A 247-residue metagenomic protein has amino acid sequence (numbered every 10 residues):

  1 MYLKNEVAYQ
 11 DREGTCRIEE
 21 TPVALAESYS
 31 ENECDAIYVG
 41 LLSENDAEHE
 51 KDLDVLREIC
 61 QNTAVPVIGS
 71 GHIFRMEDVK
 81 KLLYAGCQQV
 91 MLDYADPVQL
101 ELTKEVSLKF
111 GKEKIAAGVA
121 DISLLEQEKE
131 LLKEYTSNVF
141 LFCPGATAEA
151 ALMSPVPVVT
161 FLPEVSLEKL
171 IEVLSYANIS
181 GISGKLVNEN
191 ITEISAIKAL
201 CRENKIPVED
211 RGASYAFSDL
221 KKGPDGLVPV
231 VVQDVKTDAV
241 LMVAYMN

Functional and structural regions predicted by a protein language model:
M1-V65, F74-E77, E113-A117, D121-V139 (+1 more regions): Conserved N-terminal beta1-alpha1 strand-loop-helix module at the mouth
A24, D54-E58, K81, E101 (+5 more regions): Alpha-helical scaffolding segments of alpha/beta enzyme cores, especially the outer helices of TIM-barrel or partial
Y38-V39, Q89-L92, A116, V139-F142 (+1 more regions): Conserved beta-strand positions in the central sheet of alpha/beta enzyme cores
D46-S70, E101-D121, P144-S166, I206: Alpha-helix-loop-beta-strand connector modules within alpha/beta enzyme cores
N62-G86, L125-E134, A146-I182: Catalytic cores of alpha/beta
E101-K109, I171-E209: C-terminal helical cap(s) of enzyme catalytic domains, especially alpha/beta-barrels
I206-V228: Short, basic/aromatic recognition patches
G226-M246: Active-site and channel-lining beta-strand-loop segments that bind or position nucleotide-derived/phosphorylated
